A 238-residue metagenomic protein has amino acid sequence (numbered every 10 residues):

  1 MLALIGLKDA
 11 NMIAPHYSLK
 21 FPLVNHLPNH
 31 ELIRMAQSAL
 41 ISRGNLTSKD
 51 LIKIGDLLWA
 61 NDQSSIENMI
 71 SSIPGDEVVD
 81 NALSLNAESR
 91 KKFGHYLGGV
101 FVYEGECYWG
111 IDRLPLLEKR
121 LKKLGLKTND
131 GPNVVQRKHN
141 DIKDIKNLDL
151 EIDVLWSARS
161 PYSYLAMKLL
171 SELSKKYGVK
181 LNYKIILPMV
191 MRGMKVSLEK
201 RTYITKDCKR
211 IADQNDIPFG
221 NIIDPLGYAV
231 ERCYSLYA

Functional and structural regions predicted by a protein language model:
M1-L58, A166-A238: Structural alpha/beta surface segment adjacent to cysteine/selenocysteine redox centers across thiol/disulfide enzymes
N45, L51-K143, E151-D153, R159 (+1 more regions): C-terminal cap of thioredoxin/glutaredoxin-like
L150-I152, S160-P161, K180, P188: Extended cationic-aromatic binding surfaces that line active-site or macromolecule-binding grooves and engage
S157-P161, G227: Short, surface-exposed acidic/glycine-rich loop or hinge patches that mediate macromolecular interfaces
